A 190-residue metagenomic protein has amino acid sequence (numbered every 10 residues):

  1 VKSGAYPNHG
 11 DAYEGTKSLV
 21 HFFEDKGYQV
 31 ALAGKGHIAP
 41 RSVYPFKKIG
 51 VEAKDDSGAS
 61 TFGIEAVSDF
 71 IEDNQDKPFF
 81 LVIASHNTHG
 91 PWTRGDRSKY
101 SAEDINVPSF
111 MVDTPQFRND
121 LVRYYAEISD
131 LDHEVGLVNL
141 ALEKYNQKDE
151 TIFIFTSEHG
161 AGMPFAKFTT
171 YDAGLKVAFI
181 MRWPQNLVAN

Functional and structural regions predicted by a protein language model:
V1-N190: Formylglycine-dependent sulfatase
